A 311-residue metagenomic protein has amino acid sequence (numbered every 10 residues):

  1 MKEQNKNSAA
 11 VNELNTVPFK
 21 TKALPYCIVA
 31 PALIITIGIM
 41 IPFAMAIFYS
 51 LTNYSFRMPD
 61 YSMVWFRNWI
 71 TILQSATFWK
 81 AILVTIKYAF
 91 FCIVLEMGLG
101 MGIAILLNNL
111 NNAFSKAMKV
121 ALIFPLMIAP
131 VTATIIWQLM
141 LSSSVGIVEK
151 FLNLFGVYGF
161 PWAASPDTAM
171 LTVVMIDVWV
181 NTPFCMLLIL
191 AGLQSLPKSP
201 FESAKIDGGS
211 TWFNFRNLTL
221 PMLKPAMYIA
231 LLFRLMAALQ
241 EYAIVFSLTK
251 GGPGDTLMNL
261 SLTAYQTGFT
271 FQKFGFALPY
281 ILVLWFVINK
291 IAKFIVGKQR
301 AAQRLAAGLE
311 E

Functional and structural regions predicted by a protein language model:
M1-K20: Short, Lys/Arg-rich, polar N-terminal cytosolic tail immediately upstream of the first transmembrane signal-anchor
V17-E311: A structural signal for multi-pass alpha-helical bundles of membrane permease subunits that mediate small-molecule
